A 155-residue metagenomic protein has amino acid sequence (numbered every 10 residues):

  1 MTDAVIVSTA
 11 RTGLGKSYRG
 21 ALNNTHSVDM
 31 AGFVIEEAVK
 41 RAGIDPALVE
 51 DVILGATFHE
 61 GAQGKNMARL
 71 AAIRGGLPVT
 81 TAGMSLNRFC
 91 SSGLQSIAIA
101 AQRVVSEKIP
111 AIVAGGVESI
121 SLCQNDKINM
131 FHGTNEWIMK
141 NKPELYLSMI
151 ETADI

Functional and structural regions predicted by a protein language model:
M1-A4, K16-P46, G61-N66, A72-I155: Acyl-thioester C-C bond-transforming condensing/cleaving domain
T9-L14: Short polar catalytic/cofactor-binding loops
L48-G55, V113: Short glycine-rich phosphate-binding loop at a beta-alpha junction
L54-A62: A glycine-/small-polar-enriched, mobile loop at the entrance of the PLP active site in fold-type I
